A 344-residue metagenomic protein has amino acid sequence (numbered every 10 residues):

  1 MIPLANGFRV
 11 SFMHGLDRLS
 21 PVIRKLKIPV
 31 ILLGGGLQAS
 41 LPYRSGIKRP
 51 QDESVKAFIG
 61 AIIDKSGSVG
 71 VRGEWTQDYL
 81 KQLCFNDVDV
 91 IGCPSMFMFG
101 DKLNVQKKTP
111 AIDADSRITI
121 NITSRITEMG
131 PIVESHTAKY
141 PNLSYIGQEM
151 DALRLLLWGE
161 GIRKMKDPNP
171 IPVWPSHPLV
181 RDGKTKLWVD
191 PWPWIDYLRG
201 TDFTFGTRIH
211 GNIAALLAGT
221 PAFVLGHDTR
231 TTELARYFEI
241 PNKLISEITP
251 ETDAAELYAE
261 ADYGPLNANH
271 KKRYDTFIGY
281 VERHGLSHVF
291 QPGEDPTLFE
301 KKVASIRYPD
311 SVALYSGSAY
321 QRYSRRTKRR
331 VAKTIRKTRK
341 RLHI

Functional and structural regions predicted by a protein language model:
M1-I344: Active-site anion-handling motifs in enzyme catalytic cores
